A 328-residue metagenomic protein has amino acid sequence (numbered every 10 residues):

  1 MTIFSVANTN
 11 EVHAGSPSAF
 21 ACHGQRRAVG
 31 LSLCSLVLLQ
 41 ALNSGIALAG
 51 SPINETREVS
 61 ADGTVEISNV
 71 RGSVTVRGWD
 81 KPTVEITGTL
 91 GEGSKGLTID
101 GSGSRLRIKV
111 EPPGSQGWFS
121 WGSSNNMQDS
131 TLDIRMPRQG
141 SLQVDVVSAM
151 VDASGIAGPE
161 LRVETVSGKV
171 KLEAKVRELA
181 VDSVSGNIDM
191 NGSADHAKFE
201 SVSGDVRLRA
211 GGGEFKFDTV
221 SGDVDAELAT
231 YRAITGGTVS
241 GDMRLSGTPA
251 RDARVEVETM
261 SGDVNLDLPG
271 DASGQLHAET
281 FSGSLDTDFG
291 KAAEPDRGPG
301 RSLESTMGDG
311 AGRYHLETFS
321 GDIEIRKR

Functional and structural regions predicted by a protein language model:
M1-R328: Intrinsically disordered, low-complexity terminal regions
